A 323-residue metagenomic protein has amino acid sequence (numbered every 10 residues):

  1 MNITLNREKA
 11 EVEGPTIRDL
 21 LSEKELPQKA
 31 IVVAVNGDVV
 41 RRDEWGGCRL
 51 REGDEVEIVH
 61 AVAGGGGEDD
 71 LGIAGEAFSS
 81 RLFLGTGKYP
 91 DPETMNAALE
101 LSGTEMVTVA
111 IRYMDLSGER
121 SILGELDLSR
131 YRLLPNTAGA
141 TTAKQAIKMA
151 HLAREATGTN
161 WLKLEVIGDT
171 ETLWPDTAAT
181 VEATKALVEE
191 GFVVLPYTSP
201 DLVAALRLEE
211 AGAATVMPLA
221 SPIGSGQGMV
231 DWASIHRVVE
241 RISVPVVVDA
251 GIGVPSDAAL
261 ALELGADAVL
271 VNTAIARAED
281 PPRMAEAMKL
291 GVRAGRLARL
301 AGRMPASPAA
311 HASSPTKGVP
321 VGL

Functional and structural regions predicted by a protein language model:
M1-G67: Ubiquitin-like/PB1-type beta-grasp interaction modules and other compact soluble beta-rich domains
K9, S80-F83, F192-V194: Short active-site oxyanion
V12, S79-R81, D91-M95: Short N-terminal binding/cap micro-motifs at the start of the first secondary-structure element
L71-I73, K88-M106, L123-L128, R132 (+2 more regions): Alpha/beta enzyme core
A110-R112: Metallocofactor- and cofactor-centric catalytic cores in central/energy metabolism, strongly enriched
M114-G118: Acidic-and-aromatic substrate-binding clefts and catalytic sites of carbohydrate-active enzymes
L297-A310: Short, flexible loop/turn segments with low-complexity composition
